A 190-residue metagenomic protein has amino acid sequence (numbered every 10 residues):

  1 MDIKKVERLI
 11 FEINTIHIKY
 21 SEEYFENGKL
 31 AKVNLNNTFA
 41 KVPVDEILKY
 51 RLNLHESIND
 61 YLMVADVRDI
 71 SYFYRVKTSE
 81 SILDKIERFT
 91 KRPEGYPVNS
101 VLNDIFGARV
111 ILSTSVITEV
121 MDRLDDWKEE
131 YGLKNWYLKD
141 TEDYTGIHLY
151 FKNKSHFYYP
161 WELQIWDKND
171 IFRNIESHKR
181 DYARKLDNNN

Functional and structural regions predicted by a protein language model:
M1-Y50, F157-N190: An acidic, glycine-/histidine-flanked metal-binding catalytic module
I3, I10-I18, I47, I58 (+11 more regions): Weak global preference for isoleucine
Y24-K29, N59-I70, T114-D122: Short low-complexity stretches enriched in small and charged residues
L35-R92: Surface-exposed, low-hydrophobicity interaction/linker segments
D66, I70, E94, D104-I105 (+1 more regions): Generic preference for well-ordered secondary structure
F89-N103: Short, charged/polar, low-complexity loop and linker segments that flank or interrupt alpha-helical bundles
N99, D104-F106, I111-N190: Long beta-strand-rich cores associated with HINT superfamily self-processing modules
